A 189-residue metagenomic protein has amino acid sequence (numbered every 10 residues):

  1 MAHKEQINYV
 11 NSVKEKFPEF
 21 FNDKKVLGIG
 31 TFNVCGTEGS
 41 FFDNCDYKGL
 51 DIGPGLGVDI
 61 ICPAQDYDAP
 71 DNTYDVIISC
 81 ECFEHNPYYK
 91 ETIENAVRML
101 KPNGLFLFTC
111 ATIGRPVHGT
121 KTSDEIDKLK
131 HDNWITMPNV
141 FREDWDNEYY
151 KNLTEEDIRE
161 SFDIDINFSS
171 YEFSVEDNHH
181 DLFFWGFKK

Functional and structural regions predicted by a protein language model:
M1-N72, V76, W145-F187: Conserved N-terminal segment of class I S-adenosyl-L-methionine
G28, S79, F108: Redox-cofactor binding/interface segments in oxidoreductases and associated redox assembly factors
F41, E84-P87: Intrinsically disordered, low-complexity segments enriched in glycine/proline and serine/threonine
Y47, E84, K101: A short glycine-/small-residue-rich loop at the edge of a beta-strand within enzyme catalytic domains
P63, C82, A111-I113: Beta-hairpin (beta-strand-turn-beta-strand) motif
V76-C82: A short beta-strand submotif of the Rossmann-like class I SAM-dependent methyltransferase core that lines
P87-K189: S-adenosyl-L-methionine-dependent methyltransferase catalytic module, highlighting the catalytic core
